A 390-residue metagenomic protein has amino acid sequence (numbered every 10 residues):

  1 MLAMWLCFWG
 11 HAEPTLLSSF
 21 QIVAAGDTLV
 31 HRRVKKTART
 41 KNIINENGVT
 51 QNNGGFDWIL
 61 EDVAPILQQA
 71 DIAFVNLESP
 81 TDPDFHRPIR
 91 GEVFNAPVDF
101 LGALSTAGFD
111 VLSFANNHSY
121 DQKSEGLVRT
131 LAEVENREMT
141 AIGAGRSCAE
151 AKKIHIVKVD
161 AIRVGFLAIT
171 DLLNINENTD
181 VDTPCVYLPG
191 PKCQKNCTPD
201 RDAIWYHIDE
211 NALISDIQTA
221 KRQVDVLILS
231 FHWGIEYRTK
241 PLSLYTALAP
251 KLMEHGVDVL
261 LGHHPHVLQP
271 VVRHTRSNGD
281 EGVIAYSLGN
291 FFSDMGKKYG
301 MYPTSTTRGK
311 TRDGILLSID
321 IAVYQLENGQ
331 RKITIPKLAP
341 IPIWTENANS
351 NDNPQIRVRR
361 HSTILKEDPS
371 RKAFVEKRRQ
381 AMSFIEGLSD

Functional and structural regions predicted by a protein language model:
M1-C7: Bacterial N-terminal signal peptides
H11-D390: Acidic, metal/ion-coordinating pockets
